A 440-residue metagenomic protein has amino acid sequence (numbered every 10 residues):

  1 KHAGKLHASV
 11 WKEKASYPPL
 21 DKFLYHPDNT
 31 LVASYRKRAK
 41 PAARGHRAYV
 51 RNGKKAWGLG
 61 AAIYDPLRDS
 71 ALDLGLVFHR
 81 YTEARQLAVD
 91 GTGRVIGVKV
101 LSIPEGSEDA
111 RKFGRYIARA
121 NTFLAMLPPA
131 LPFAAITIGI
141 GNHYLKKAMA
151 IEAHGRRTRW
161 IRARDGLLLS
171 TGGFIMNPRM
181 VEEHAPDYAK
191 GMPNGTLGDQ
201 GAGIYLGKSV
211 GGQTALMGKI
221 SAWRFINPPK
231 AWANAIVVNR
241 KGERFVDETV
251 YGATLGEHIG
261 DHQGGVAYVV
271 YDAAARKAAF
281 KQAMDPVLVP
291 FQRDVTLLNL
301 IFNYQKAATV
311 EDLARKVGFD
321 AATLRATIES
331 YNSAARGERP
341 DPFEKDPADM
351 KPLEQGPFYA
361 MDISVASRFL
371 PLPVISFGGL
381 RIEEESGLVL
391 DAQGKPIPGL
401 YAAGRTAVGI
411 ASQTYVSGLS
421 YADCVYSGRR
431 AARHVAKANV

Functional and structural regions predicted by a protein language model:
K1-R157, D165, R179-V181, T196-Q200 (+1 more regions): Mobile, glycine/GP-rich and aromatic-enriched active-site lid/loop segments adjacent to catalytic centers
L72, G172, K208-G211, A436 (+1 more regions): Hydrophobic/aromatic-lined pockets within catalytic cores
I161-G173: Short hydrophobic core segments
M176: Glycine-/small-residue-rich beta-strand-loop submotif within the FAD-binding core of flavoenzymes
R179-I204, A407-N439: A conserved FAD-binding loop/helix module that cradles the flavin
